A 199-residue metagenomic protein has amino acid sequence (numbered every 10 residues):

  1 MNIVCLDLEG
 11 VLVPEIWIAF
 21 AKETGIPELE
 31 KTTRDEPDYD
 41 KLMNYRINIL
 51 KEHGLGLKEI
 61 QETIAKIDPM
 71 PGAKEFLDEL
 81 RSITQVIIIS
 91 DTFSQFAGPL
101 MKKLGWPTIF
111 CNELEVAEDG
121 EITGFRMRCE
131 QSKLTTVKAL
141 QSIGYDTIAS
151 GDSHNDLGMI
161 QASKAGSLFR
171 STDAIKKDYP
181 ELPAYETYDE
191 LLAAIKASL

Functional and structural regions predicted by a protein language model:
N2-E113, A117-E118: Alpha-helical substrate-recognition element adjacent to the catalytic core
D78, K138, L157-G158: Alpha-helical segments flanking ligand/cofactor-binding loops in enzyme cores
S82-T84, L140-Y145, S198-L199: Glycine-rich phosphate-binding loop signature in dinucleotide/nucleotide-binding domains
V86-D91, Y145-E186: Acidic, Mg2+-coordinating phosphoryl-transfer loop and its flanking beta/alpha structural elements, shared across
F93-S94, Q161-S163, K196-L199: An extended, acidic
S94-G98, D156-L157, L192: Short, well-ordered alpha-helical microsegments
Q95-T147, D178: Substrate-recognition "cap/lid" segment bordering the active-site pocket of phosphatases
C111-V116, S171-I175, D189-L191: Short, acidic/turn-prone active-site loops that include or flank metal/cofactor- and phosphate-binding residues
